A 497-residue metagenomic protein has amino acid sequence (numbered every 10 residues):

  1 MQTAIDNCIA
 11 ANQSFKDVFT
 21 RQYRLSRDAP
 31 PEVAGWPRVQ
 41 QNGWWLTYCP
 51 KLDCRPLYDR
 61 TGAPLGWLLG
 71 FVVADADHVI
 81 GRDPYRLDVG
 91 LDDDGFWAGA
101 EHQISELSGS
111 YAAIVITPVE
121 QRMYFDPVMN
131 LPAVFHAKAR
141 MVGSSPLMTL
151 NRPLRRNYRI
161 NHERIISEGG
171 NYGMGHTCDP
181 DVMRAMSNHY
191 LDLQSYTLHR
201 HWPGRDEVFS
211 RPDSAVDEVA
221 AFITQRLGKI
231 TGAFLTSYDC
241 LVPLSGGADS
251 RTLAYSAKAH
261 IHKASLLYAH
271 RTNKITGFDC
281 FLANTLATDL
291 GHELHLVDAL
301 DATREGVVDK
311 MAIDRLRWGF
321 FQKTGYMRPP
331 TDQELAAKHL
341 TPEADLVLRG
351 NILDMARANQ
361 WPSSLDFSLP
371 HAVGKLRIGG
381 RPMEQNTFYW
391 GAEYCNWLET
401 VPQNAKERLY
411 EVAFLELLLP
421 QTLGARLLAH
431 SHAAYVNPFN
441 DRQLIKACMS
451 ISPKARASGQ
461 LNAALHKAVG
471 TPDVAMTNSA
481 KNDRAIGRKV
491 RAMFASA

Functional and structural regions predicted by a protein language model:
M1-V242, T252-D298: Cysteine-centered catalytic environments shared across enzyme families
A4-F15, E120, S195, E207-A405 (+2 more regions): ATP-dependent adenylate-handling active sites, centered on carboxylate activation for C-N bond formation
M148-L150, R155-R159, R164-E168, Y172 (+1 more regions): Charge-dense polyanion-binding interfaces
T177-M186, H430, Q460-A463, T477-N482: Short coil/turn segments at secondary-structure boundaries
E407-A413: C-terminal non-catalytic interaction appendages of large macromolecular assemblies
A413-G424: Core structural elements
